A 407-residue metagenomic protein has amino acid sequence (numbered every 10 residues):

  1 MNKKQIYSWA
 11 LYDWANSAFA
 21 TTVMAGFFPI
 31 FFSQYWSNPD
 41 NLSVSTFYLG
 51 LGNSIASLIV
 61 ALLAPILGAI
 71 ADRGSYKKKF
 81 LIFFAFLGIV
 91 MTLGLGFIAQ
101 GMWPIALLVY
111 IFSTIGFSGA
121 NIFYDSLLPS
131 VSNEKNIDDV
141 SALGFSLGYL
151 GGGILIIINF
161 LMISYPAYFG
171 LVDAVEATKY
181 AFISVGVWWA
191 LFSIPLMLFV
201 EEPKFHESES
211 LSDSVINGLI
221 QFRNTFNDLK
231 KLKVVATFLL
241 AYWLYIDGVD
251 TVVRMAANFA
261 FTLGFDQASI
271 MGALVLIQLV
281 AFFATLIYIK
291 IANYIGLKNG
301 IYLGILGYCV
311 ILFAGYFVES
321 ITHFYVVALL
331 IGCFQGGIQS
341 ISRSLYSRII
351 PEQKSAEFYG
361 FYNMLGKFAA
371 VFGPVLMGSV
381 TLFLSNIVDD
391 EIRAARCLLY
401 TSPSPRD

Functional and structural regions predicted by a protein language model:
N2-S57, A236-A241, Y245-L263: Helix-loop boundary and gating motifs at the non-cytosolic
K3-I6, P203-F238: Juxtamembrane intracellular "pre-TM" segments in multi-pass secondary transporters
S43-T46, E134-G144, Q267, E352-Y362: Loop-to-transmembrane helix entry/capping segments in MFS-fold secondary transporters and related SLC/MFSD carriers
L51-L67, L276-A284: Central cavity-lining transmembrane alpha-helices of secondary-active solute carriers, predominantly the Major
A64-S75, A284-G296: Helix-to-loop junctions at the C-terminal end of transmembrane segments in multipass secondary transporters
K79-L93, G300-F313: Structural signature of the two symmetry-related core transmembrane helices
F97-L108, Y316-V327: Helix-loop junctions at membrane interfaces in 12-TM secondary transporters
Y400-D407: Conserved small/polar residues in nucleotide/adenosyl-binding loops
